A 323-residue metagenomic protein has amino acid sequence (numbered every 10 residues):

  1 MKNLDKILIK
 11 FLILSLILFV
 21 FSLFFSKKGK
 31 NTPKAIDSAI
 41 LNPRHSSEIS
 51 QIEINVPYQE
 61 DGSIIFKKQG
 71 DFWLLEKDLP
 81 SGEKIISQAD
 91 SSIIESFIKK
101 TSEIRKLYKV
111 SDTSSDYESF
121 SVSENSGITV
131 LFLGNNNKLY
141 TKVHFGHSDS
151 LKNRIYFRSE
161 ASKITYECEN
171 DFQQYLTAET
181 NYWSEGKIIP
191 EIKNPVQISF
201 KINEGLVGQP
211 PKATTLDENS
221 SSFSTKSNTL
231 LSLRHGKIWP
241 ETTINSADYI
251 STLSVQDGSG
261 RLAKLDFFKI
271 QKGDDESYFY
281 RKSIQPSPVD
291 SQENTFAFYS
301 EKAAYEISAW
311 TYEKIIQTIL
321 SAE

Functional and structural regions predicted by a protein language model:
M1-E323: Secondary-structure "cap/kink" motif recognition
